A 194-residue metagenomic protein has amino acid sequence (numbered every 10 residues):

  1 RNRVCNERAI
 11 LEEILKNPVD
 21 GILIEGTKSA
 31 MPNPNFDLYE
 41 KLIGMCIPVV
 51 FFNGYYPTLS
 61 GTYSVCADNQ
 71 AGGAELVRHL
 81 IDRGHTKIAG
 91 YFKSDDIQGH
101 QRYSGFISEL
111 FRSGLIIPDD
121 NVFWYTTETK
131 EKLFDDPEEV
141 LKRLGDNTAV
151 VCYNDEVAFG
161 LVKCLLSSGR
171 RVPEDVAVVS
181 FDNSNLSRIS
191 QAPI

Functional and structural regions predicted by a protein language model:
R1-N6, K28-A30, G54, Y63-E75 (+3 more regions): Hinge/beta->alpha junction and helix N-cap segments in small-molecule ligand-binding domains
R1-R78, D82, V140-G145: Alpha-helical recognition/docking segments in bacterial nutrient-uptake and carbohydrate-utilization systems
P18, C46, G84, G114 (+2 more regions): Conserved functional loop/turn residues at catalytic and ligand-binding sites
L23, K87-K93: Short beta-strand segments enriched in small/hydrophobic residues
M45, L110-I117, L144-G145, S167-V172: Short helix-capping segments at alpha-helix termini
K87, I117-N121, V172-V178: Short acidic capping loops at alpha-helix termini that bridge into adjacent secondary structure
D135-I194: Flexible loop/turn connectors
